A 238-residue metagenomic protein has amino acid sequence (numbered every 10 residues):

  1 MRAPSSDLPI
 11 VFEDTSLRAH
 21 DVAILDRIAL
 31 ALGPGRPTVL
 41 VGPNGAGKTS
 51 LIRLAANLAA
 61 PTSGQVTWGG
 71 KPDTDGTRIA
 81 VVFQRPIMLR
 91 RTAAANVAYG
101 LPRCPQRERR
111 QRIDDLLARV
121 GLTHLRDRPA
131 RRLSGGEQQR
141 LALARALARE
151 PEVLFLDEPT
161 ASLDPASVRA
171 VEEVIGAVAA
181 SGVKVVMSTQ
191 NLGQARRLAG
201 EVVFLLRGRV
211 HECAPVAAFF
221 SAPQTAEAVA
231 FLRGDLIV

Functional and structural regions predicted by a protein language model:
A56: Helix-to-loop junction immediately C-terminal to a conserved catalytic motif
E108-L125: Conserved ABC ATPase "signature" region
P129-L133, E137: Conserved ABC ATPase signature
E150: Conserved catalytic motifs of ABC-family nucleotide-binding domains
L154-D157: Catalytic Walker B motif of ABC-type/P-loop ATPase nucleotide-binding domains
P165-S167: Helix N-cap at the start of a conserved alpha-helix in ABC-type nucleotide-binding domains
T189-Q190: H-loop/switch region of ABC-family ATPase nucleotide-binding domains
